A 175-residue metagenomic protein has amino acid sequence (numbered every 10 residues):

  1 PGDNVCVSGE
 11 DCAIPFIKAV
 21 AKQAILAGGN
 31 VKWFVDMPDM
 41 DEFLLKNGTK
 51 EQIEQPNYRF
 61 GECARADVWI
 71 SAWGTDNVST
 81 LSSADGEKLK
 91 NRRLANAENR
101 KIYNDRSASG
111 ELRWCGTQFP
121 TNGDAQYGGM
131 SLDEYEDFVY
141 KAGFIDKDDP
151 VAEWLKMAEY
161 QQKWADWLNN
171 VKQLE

Functional and structural regions predicted by a protein language model:
P1-E175: Active-site bordering "gate/hinge" segments that shape substrate access to catalytic or cofactor-binding pockets
